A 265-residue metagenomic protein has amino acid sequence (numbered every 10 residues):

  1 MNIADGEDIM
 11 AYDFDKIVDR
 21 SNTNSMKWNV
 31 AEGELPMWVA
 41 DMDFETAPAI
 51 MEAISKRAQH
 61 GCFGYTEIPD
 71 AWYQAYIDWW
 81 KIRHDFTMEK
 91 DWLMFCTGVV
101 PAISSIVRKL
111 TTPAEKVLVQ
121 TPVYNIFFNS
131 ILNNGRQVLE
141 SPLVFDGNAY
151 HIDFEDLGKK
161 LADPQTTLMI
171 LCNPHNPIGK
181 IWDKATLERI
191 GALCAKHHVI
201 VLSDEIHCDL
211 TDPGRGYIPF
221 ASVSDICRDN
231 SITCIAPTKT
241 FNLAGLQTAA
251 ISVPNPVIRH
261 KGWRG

Functional and structural regions predicted by a protein language model:
N2-G98, S105: N-terminal small-domain helix-loop-helix segment of the aminotransferase-like
A47, M51, W72-Q74, L187 (+3 more regions): A general structural signal for well-ordered alpha-helical segments in protein cores
E52, C227-G265: Conserved core segment of the aminotransferase class I/II
F63-A192, D209-L210, Y217-S222, I226: Conserved core of the PLP fold type I
T167-L168, I200, I232: Short, Asp-centered acidic motifs that coordinate Mg2+ and/or phosphate in catalytic or ligand-binding sites
N173, V201-L202: Residue-level marker for buried hydrophobic side chains located in beta-strands that build the well-ordered beta-sheet
H198-I200, T211: Metal-dependent active-site segment of extracytoplasmic phospho-/sulfohydrolases and closely related
E205: Walker B catalytic acidic pair
